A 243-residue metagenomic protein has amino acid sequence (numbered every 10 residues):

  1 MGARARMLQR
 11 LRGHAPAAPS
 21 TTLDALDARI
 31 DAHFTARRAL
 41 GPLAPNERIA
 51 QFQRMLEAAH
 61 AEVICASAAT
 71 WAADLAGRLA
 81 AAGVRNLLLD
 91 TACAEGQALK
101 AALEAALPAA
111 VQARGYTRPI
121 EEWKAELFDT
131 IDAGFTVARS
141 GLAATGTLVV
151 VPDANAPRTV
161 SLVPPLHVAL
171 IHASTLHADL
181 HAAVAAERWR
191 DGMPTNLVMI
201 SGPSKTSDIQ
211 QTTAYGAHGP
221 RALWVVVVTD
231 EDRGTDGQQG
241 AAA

Functional and structural regions predicted by a protein language model:
M1-A243: The feature marks the mature, well-folded catalytic cores of soluble enzymes
